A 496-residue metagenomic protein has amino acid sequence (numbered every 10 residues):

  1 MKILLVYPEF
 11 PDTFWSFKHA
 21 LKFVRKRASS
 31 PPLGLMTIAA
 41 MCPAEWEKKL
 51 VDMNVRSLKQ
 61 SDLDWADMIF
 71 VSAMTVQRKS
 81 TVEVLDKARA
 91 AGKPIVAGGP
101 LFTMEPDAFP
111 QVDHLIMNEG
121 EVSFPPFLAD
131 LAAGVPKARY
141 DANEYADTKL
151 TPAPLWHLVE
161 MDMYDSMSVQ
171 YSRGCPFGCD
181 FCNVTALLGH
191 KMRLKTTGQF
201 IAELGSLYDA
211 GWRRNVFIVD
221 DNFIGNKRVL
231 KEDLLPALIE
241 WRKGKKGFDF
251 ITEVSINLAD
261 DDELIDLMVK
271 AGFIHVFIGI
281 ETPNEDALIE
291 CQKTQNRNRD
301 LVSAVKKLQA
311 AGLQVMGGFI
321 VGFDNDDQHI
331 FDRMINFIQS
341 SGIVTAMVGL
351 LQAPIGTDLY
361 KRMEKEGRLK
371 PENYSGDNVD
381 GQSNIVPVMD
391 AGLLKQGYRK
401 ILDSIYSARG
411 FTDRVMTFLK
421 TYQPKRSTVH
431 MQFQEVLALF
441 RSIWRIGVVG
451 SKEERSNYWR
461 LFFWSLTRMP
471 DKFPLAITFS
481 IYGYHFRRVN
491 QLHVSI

Functional and structural regions predicted by a protein language model:
M1-W212: Acidic, low-complexity intrinsically disordered segments
L5, D12, E47, D62 (+4 more regions): Radical SAM enzyme core and accessory elements
L5, V71, I218-D220, I278 (+1 more regions): Conserved beta-strand positions
F10-D12, V55-R56, M74-R78, L101-T103 (+10 more regions): Short, solvent-exposed loop/turn segments at secondary-structure junctions
F10-S16, M104-D107, N226-R228, D286-C291 (+3 more regions): Flexible glycine/acidic-rich beta-alpha junction loops that bind and position SAM and/or redox cofactors in anaerobic
E45, F127-K137, T151-P154, L158 (+9 more regions): Phosphate/oxyanion-binding loops and surfaces in catalytic or ligand/nucleic-acid-binding neighborhoods
D107-P126, L267-H275, R333-V348: Structural recognition of alpha->loop->beta junctions
P152-M316, F323-N336, E364: Radical SAM [4Fe-4S] cluster-binding motif and immediate context
